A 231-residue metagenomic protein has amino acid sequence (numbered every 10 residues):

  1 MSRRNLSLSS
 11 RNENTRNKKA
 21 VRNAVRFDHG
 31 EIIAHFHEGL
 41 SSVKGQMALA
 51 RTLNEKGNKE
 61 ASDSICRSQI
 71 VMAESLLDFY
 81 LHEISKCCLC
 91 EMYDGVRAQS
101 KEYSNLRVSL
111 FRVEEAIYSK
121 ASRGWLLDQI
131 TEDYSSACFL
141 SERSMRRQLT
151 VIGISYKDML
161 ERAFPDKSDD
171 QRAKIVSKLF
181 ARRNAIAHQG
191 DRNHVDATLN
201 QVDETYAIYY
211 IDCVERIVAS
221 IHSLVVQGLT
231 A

Functional and structural regions predicted by a protein language model:
S2-V71, E83, K101: Charged alpha-helical initiation segments
V25, H29, F36, I70 (+5 more regions): Intrinsic-disorder-associated interaction segments
G39, Q148-A185, N200-A231: Amphipathic, Lys/Arg-enriched alpha-helical patches that create a basic surface for binding polyanionic ligands
A48, T52, D78-L89, A181-V195 (+1 more regions): Charged/polar positions within long, soluble alpha-helices
G57-A61, D196-T205: Short helix/strand-bridging catalytic loops that position acidic/His residues to coordinate divalent metals and engage
I65-Q69, A73, K178, Y206: Secondary-structure capping and boundary motifs in well-ordered enzyme cores
M72-A73, F79-K167, R172: Helix-loop junctions and short alpha-helical segments
